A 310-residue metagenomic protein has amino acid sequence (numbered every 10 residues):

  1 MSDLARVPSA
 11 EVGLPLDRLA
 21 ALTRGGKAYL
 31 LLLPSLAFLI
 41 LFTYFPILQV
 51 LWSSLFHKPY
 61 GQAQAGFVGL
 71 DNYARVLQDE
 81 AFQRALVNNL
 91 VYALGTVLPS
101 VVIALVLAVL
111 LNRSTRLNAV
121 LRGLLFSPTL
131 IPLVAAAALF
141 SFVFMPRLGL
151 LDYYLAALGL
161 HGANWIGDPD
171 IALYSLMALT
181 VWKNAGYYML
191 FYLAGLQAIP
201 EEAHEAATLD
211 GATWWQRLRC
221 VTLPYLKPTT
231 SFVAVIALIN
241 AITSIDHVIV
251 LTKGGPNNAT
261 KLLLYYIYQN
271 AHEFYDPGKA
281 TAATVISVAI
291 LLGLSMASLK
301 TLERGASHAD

Functional and structural regions predicted by a protein language model:
M1-L22: Short, Lys/Arg-rich, polar N-terminal cytosolic tail immediately upstream of the first transmembrane signal-anchor
R24-D310: A structural signal for multi-pass alpha-helical bundles of membrane permease subunits that mediate small-molecule
